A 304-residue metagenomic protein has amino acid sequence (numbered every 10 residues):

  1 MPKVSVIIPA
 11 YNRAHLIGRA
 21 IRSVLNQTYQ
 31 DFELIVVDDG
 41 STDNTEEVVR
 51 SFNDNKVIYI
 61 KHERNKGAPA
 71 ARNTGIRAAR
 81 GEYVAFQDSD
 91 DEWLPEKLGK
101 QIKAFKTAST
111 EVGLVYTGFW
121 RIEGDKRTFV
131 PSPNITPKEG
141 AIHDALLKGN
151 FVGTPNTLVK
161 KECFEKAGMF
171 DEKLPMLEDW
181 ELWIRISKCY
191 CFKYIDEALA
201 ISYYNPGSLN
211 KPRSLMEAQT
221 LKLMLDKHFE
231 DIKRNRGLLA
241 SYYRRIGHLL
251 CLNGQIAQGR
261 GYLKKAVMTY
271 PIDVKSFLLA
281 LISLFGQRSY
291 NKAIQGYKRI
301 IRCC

Functional and structural regions predicted by a protein language model:
M1, Y204-C304: C-terminal subregions of glycosyltransferases and related glycan-biosynthesis enzymes
M1-L25: N-proximal low-complexity "stem/linker" segments adjacent to membrane-targeting elements
H15-G18, D43-S51, E92, E96: Acidic helix N-cap motif at the loop->helix transition within catalytic regions of sugar-transfer enzymes
S23, Q30, D38-E47, R64 (+1 more regions): A conserved acidic beta->alpha catalytic loop
H62-A79, K100: Glycine-rich, basic loop-to-helix element that forms the pyrophosphate-binding segment of sugar-nucleotide handling
R77, N134-M224, Y243, L250 (+1 more regions): Conserved nucleotide-sugar donor-binding catalytic segment
V84: Short aromatic/hydrophobic "clamp" motif used to bind/position activated sugar donors
E96-F129: Conserved donor NDP-sugar-binding/catalytic core segment of glycosyltransferases
